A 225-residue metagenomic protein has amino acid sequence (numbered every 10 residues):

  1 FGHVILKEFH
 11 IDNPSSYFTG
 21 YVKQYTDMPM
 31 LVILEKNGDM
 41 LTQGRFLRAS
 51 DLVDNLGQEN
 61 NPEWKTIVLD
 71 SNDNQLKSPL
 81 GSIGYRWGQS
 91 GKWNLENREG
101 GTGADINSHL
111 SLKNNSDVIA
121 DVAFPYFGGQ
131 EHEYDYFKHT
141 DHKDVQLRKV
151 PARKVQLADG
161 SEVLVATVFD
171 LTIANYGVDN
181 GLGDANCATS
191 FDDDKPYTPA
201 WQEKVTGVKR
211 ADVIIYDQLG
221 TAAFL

Functional and structural regions predicted by a protein language model:
G2-F224: Long, well-ordered, tryptophan-enriched scaffold segments
